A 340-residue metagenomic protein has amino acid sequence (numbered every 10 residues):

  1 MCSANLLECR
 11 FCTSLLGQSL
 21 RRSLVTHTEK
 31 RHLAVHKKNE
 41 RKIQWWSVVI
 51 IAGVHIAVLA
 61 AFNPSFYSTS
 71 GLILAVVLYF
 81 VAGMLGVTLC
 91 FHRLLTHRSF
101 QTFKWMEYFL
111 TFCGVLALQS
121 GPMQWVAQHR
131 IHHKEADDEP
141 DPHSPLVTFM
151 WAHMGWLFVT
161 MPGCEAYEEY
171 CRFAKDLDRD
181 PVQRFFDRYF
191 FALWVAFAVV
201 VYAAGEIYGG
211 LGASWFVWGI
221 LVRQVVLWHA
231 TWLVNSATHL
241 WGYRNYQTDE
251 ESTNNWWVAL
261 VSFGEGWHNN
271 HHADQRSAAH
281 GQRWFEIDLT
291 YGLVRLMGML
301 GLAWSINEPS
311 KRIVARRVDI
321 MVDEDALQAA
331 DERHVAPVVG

Functional and structural regions predicted by a protein language model:
C2-W232, S277-G340: Non-catalytic, topology-defining segments of multipass membrane proteins
F80, R93, S236, L240 (+1 more regions): Catalytic glutamate of the conserved HExxH
A82, W151, T238, L260-S262: Short glycine- and Lys/Arg-enriched binding-loop motifs that mark or flank ligand-binding interfaces
A174-P181, W241-W267, A273-D274: Active-site-proximal inter-transmembrane loops
V217-W218, H229, T238, Y243 (+1 more regions): Acidic, His/Gly-enriched loop-helix segments that form or flank divalent-metal centers in metallo-dependent hydrolases
